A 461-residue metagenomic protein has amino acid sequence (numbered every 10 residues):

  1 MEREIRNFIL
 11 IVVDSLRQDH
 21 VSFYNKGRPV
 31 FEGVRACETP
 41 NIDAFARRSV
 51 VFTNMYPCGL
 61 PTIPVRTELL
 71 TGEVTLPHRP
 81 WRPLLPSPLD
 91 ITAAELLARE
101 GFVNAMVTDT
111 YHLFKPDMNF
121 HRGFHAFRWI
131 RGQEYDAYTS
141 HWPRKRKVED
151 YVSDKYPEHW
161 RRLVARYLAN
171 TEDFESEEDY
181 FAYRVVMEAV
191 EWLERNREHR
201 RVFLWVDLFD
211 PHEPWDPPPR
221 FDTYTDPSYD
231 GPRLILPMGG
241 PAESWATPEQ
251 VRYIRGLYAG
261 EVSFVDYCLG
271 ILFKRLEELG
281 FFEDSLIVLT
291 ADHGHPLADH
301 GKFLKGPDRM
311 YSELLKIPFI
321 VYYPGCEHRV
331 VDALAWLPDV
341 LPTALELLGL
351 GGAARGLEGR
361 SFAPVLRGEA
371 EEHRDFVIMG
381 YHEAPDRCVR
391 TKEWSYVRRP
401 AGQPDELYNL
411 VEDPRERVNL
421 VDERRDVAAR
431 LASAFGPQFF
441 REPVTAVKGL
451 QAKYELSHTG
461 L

Functional and structural regions predicted by a protein language model:
M1-L461: Catalytic domains that recognize anionic headgroups
